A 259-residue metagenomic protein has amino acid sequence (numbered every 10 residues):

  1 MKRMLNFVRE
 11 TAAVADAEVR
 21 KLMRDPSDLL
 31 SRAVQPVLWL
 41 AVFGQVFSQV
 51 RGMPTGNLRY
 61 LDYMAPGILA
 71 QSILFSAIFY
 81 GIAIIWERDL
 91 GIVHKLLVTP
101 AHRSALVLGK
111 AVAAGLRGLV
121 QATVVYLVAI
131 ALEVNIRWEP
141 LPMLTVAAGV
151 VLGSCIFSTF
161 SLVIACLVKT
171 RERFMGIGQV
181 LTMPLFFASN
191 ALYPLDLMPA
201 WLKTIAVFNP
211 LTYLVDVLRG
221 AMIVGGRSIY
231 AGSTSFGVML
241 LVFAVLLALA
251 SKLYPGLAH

Functional and structural regions predicted by a protein language model:
M1-Q35: Aromatic- and glycine-rich beta-strand/loop motifs that create alpha-glucan
A13, A17-K21, G91-V98, K169 (+3 more regions): Short amphipathic alpha-helical coupling elements at transmembrane boundaries
K21, G52-G56, R137, F186-A244: Membrane-interfacial helix-loop-helix junctions in multi-pass membrane proteins
L22, A77-S104, A111: Transmembrane helix boundary and interhelical loop/hinge segments in multi-pass membrane proteins
R24-D28, D62-Y63, I73-I78, G109-A113 (+3 more regions): Short alpha-helical transmembrane interface motifs in multi-pass membrane proteins
R24-V50, D62-S76, M183-L185, V238-L246: Hydrophobic alpha-helical transmembrane segments of multi-pass membrane transport/permease proteins
R103, V107-Q179, M183, G226-S251: Alpha-helical transmembrane segments and their short interhelical loops
L253-H259: Short cytosolic juxtamembrane segments of multi-pass membrane proteins
